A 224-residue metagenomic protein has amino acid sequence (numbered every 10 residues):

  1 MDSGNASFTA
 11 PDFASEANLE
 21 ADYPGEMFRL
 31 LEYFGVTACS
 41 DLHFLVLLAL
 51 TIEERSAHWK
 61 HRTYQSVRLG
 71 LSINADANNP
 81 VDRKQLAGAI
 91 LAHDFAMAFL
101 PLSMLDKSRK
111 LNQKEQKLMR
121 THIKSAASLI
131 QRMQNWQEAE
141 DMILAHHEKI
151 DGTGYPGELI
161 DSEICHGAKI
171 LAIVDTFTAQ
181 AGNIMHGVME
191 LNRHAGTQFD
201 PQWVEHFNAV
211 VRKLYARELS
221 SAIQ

Functional and structural regions predicted by a protein language model:
M1-A14, N18: Membrane-cytosol interface segments
F13-Q224: Histidine- and acidic-residue-rich, metal-dependent catalytic cores
